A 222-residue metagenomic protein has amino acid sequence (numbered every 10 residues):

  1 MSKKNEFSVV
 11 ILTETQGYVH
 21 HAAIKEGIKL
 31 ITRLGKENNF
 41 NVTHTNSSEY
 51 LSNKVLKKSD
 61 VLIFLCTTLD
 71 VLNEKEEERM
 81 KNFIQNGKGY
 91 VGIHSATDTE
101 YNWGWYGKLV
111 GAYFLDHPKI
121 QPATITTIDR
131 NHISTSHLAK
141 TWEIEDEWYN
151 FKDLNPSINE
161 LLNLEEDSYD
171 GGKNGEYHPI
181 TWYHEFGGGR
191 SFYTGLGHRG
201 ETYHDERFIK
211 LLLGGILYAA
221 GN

Functional and structural regions predicted by a protein language model:
S2-F7, L30-R33, E37-F40, Y169 (+2 more regions): Extracellular ligand-binding/catalytic regions of CAZymes and related secreted enzymes and adhesion modules
N5-Q16: Short beta-strand segments enriched in small/hydrophobic residues
S8, V19-T99: Helical hinge/lid and interdomain linker segments adjacent to catalytic or ligand-binding clefts that mediate domain
V10, I63, V91, L161 (+1 more regions): Hydrophobic/aromatic beta-strand patches that form the interior of the parallel beta-sheet core in alpha/beta enzyme
T13, H94, L164: Short beta-strand/turn micro-motifs composed of small residues that flank or help shape donor/cofactor-binding pockets
T15, T67, G197: Residue-level signal for short, function-critical loop segments
D70-H137: A glycine-rich, often tryptophan-bearing local segment used as a flexible ligand/cofactor-contacting loop or short
A112, P118-G188: Catalytic beta-strand/loop cores that center a nucleophilic Ser/Cys/Thr and support acyl-enzyme chemistry
